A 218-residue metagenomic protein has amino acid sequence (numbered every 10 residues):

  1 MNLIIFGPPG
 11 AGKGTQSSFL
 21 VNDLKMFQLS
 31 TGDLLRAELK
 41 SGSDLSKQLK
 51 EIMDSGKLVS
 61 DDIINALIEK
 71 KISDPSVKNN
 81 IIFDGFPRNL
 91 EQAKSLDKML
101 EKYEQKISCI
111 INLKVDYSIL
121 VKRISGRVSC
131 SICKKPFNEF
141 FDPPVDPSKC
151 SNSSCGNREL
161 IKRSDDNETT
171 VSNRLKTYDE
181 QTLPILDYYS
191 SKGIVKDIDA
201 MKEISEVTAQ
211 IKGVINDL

Functional and structural regions predicted by a protein language model:
M1-L218: Glycine-rich phosphate-binding loop of ATP-dependent small-molecule kinases
